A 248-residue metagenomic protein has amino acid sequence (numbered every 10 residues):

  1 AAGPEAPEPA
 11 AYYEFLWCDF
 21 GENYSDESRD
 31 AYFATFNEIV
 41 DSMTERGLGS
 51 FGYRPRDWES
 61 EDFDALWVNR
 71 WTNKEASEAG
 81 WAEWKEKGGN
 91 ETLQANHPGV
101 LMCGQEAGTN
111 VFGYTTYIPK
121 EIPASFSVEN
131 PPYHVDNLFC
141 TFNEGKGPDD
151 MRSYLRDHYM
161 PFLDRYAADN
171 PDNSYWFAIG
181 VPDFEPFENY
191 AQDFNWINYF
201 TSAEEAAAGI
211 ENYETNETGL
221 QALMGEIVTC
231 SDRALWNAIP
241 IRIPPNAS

Functional and structural regions predicted by a protein language model:
A1-L66, R70-G88, G99-Q221, G225-S248: Short S/T/G/P-rich N-terminal loop/turn motif that feeds into the first structured element of a domain
T92-P98: Catalytic-core segment of enzymes that process non-peptidic bonds
